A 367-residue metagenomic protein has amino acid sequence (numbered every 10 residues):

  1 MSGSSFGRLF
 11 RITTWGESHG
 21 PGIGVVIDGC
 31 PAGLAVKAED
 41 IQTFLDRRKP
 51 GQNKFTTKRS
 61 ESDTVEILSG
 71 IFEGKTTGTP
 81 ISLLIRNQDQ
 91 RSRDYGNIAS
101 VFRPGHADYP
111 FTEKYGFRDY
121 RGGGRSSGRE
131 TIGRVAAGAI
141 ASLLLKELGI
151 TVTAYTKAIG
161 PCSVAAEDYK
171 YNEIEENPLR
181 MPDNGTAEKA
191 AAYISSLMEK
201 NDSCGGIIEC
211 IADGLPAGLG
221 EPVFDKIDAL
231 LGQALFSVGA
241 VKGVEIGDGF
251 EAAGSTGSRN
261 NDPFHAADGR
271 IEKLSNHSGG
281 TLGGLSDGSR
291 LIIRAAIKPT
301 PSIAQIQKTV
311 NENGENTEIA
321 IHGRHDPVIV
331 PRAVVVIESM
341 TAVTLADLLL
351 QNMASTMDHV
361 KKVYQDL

Functional and structural regions predicted by a protein language model:
M1-R59: N-terminal, positively charged regions that mediate nucleic acid binding
R11-T14, D119-E130, A217-E221, S278-T281 (+1 more regions): A short glycine/serine-rich beta->alpha loop
W15, P21, N201-C204, I208-N316: Glycine-rich anion/phosphate-binding loop at the beta-strand->alpha-helix junction
P21-G33, G128-I150, D225, A229-Q233 (+3 more regions): Alpha-helical support elements that line or immediately flank enzyme active sites and cofactor-binding pockets
F44-P104, D108: Glycine-rich, N-terminal phosphate-binding loop and its surrounding beta-alpha-beta segment
A99-G124, Q307-H325: Short acidic, glycine/tyrosine-flanked loop/strand segments centered on an H-E-D-like triad
E113-V223: Glycine-rich, mobile lid/loop segments that gate access to catalytic sites or pores
S302-L367: Internal helix-turn-beta structural module
